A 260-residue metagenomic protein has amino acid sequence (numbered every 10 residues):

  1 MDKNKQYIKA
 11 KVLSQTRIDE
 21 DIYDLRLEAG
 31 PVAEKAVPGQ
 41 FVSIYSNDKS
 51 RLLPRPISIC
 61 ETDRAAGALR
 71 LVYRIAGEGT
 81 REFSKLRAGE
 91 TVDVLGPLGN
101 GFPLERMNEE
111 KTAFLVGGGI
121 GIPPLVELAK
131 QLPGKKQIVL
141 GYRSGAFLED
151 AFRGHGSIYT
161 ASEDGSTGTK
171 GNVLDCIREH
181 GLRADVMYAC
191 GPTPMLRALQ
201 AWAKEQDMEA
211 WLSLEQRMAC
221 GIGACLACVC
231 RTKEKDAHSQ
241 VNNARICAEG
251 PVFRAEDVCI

Functional and structural regions predicted by a protein language model:
M1-E90: Ferredoxin-reductase
Q6, N243-I260: Short, basic/aromatic-enriched C-terminal tail that caps enzymatic domains
S50-L52, K204, D257-C259: N-terminal [4Fe-4S]-dependent radical SAM core
E78-R217: FNR/FR-type flavoprotein reductase catalytic core
P124, T193, Q216-P251: Local cysteine-cluster metal-coordination motifs and their immediate loop/turn environment, predominantly Fe-S cluster
